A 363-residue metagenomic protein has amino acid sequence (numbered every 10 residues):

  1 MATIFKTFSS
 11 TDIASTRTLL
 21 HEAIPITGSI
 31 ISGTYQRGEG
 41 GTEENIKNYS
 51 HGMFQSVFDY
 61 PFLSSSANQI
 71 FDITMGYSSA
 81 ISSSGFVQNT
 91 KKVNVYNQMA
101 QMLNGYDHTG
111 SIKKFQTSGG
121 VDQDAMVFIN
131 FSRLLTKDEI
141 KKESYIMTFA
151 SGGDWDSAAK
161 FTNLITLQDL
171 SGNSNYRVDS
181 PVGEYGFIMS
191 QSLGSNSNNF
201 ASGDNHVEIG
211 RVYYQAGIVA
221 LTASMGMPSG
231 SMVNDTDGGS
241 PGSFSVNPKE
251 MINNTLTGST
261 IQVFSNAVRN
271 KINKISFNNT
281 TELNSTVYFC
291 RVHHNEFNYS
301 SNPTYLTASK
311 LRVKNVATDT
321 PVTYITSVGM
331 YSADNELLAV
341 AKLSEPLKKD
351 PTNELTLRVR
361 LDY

Functional and structural regions predicted by a protein language model:
M1-Y363: Long, position-biased, composition-driven segments near the start of the mature protein
